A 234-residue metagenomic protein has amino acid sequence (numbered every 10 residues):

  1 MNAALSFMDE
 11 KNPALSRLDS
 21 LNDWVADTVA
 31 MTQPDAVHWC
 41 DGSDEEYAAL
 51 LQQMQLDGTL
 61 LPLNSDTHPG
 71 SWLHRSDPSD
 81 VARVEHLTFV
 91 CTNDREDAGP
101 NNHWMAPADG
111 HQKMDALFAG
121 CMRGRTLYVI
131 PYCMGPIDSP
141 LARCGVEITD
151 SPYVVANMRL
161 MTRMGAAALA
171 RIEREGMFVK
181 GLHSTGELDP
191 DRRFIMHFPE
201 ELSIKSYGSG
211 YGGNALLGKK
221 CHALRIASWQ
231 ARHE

Functional and structural regions predicted by a protein language model:
N2-E234: Conserved internal helical-beta-strand scaffold that buttresses enzyme catalytic cores
